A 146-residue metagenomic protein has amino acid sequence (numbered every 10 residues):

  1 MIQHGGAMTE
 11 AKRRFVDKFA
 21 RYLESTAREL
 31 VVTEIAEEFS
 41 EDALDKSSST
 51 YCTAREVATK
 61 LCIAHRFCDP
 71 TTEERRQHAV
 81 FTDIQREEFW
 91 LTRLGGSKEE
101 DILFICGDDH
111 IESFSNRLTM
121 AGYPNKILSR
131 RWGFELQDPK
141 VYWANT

Functional and structural regions predicted by a protein language model:
M1-T146: Compositional signal for N-terminal targeting/processing segments
